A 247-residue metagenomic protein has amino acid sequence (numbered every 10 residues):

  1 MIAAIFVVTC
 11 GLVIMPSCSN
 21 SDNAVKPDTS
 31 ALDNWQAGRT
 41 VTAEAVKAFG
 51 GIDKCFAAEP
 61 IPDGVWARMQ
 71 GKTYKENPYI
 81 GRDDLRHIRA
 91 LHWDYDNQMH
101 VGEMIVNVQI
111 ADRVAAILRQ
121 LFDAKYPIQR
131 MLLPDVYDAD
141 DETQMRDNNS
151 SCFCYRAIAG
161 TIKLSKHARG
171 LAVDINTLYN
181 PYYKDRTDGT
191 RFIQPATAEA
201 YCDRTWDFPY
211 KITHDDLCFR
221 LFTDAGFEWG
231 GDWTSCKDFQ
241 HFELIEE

Functional and structural regions predicted by a protein language model:
A3-V13: Bacterial N-terminal signal peptides
P16-S17: C-terminal motif of bacterial Sec signal peptides marking the signal peptidase cleavage site
A24-Q98: N-terminal module-boundary/linker segments of secreted carbohydrate-active enzymes
A31-W35, I158-L164, R169-E247: Catalytic cores and adjacent binding grooves of peptidoglycan-active enzymes
I61-D63, Q129-M131, D135-K163, L221-G230: Conserved short secondary-structure elements within globular domains
G71-Y79, A139-D141, A159-K163, H214-D216: Intrinsically disordered, low-complexity boundary segments flanking structured domains
I80-M145: Active-site acidic/histidine clusters and adjacent loop/turn architecture that either coordinate catalytic ions
